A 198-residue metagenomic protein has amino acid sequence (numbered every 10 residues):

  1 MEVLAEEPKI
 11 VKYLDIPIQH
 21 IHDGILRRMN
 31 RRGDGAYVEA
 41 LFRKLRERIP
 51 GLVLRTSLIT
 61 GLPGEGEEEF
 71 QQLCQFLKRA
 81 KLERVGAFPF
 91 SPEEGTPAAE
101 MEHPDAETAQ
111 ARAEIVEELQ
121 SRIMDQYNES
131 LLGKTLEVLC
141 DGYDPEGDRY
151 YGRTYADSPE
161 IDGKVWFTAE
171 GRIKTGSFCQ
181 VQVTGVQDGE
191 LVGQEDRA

Functional and structural regions predicted by a protein language model:
M1-F90, E94-Q110: Conserved non-cysteine loop/helix-boundary elements of the Radical SAM core domain that shape
P92, E100-A198: Terminal RNA-binding accessory module
